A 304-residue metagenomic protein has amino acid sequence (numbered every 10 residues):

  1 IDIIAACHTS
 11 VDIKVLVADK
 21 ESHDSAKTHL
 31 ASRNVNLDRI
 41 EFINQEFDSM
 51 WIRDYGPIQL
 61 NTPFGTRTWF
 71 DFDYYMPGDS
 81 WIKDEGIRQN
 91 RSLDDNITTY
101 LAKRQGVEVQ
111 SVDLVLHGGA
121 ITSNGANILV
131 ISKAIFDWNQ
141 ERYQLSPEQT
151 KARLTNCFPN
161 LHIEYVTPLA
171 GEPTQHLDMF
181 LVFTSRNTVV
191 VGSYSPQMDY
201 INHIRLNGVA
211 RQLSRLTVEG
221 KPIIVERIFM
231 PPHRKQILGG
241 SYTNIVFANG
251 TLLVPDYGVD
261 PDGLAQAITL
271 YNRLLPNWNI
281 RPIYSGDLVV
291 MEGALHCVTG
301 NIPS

Functional and structural regions predicted by a protein language model:
I1-S304: The feature marks the mature, well-folded catalytic cores of soluble enzymes
